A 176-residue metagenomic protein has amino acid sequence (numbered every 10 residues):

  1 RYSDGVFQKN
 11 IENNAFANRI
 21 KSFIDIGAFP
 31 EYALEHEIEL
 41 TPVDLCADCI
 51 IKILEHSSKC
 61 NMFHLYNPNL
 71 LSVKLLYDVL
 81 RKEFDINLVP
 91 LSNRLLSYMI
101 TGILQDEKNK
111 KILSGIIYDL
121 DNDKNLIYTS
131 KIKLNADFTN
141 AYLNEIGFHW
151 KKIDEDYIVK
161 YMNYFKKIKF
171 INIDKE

Functional and structural regions predicted by a protein language model:
R1, A28-E39, S58-Y66, N122-K124 (+1 more regions): Glycine- and acidic
R1-E37, L71-S72: Flexible, glycine-rich beta-alpha linker
I38-C46: A conserved structural motif in NAD(P)-dependent oxidoreductases
L40, L70, K133: Short aromatic/basic micro-patch
C49-D123, F165-I168, N172-E176: Mid/C-terminal beta-alpha module of Rossmann-like enzyme folds, strongest in SDR-family dehydrogenases/epimerases
L120-T129, L134, T139: A conserved mid-domain beta-alpha-beta active-site/ligand-binding segment of alpha/beta enzyme cores
K133-E176: Amphipathic terminal alpha-helices
